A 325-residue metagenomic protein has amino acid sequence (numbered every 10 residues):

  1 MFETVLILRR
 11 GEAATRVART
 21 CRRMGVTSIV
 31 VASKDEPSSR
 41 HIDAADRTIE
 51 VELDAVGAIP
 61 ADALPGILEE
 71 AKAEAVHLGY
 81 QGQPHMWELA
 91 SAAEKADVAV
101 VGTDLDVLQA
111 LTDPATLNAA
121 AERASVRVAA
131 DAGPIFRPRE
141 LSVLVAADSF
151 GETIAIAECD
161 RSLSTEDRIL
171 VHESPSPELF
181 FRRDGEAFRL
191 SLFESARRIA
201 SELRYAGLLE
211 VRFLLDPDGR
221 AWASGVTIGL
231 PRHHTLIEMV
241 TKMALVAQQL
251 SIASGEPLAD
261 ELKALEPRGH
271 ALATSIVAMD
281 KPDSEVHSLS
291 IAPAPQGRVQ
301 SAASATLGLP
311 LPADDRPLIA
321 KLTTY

Functional and structural regions predicted by a protein language model:
T4-K34, A45-E50, A58, E69-A71 (+6 more regions): ATP-dependent carboxylate activation and anion-phosphoryl transfer catalytic cores that bind Mg-ATP to form
E36-R40: Short, charged/polar "capping" segments at the starts of alpha-helices and the immediately preceding loops
A55-D62: Structural motif
A73-Y80: Periplasmic-binding protein-like
